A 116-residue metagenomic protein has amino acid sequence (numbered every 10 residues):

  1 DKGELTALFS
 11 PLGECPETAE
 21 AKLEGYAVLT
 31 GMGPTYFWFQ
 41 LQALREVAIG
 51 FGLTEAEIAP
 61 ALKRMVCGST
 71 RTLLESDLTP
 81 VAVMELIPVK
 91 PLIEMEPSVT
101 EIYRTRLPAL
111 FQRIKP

Functional and structural regions predicted by a protein language model:
D1-G25, Y36-E75: Internal alpha-helical scaffold of NAD(P)-dependent oxidoreductase catalytic cores
L29: Conserved phosphate/anionic-ligand binding catalytic regions in large, soluble enzymes, centered on
G33: Aromatic-residue-lined binding/catalytic grooves and analogous aromatic/hydrophobic interfacial grooves in multimeric
I49, A56-P116: NAD(P)-dependent Rossmann-like dehydrogenase/reductase catalytic/cofactor-binding core
